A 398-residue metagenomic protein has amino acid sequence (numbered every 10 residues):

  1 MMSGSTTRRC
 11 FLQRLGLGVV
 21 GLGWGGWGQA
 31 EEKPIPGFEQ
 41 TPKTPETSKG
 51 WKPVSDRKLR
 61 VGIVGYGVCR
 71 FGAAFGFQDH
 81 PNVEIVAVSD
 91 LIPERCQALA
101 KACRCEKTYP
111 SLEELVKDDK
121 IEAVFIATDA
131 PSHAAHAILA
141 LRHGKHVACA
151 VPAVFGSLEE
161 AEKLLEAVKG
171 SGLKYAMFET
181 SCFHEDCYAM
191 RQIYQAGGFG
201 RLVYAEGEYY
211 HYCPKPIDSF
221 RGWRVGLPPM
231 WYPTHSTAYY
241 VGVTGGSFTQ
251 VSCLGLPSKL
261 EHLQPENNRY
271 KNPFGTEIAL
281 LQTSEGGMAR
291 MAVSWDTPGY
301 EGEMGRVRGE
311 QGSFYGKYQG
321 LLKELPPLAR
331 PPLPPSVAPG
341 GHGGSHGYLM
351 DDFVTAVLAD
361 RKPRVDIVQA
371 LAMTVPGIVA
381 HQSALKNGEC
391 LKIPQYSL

Functional and structural regions predicted by a protein language model:
M2-V20: N-terminal secretory signal peptides and thylakoid transit peptides that target proteins across membranes
G18-C103: N-terminal Rossmann-like dinucleotide-binding module
E39-S55, W231, H235-L321, G347-P363 (+2 more regions): Contiguous beta-strand/loop segments that form the cofactor/metal-binding neighborhood of enzyme cores
I63, C149-A150, Y175-M177, E206 (+2 more regions): Hydrophobic residues in well-ordered beta-strands that form the structural core
E84, A356-M373: Glycine- and charged-residue-rich phosphate/anionic-cofactor binding loop of Rossmann-like
A123, D129-A130, A134-C182, G197: Beta-strand-loop-alpha-helix segment that lines the small-molecule cofactor/substrate pocket of alpha/beta enzymes
S171-A176, S181-K271: Predominantly a Rossmann-like dinucleotide-binding segment in NAD(P)-dependent oxidoreductases
L173, G200-Y204, Q382-L398: C-terminal capping/lid region of NAD(P)-dependent oxidoreductase domains
